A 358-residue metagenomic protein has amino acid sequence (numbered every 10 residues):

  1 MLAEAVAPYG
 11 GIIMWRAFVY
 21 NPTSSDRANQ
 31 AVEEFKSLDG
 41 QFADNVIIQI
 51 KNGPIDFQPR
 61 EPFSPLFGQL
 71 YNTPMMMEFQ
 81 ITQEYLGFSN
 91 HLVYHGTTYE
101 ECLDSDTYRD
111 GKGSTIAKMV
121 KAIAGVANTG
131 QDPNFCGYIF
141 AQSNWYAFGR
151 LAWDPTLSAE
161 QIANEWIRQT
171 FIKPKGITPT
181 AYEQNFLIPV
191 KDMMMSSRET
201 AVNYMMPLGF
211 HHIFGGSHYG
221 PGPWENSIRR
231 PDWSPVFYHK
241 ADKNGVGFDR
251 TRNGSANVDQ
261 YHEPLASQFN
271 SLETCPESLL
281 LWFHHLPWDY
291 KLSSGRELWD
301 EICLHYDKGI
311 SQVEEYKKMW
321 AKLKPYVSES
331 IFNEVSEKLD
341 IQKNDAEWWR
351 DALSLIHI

Functional and structural regions predicted by a protein language model:
M1, I356-I358: Accessible peptide chain termini
M1-N164, T170-K175: Catalytic-core regions of glycoside hydrolase
G111-I356: Catalytic domains of carbohydrate-active enzymes that cleave complex glycans
